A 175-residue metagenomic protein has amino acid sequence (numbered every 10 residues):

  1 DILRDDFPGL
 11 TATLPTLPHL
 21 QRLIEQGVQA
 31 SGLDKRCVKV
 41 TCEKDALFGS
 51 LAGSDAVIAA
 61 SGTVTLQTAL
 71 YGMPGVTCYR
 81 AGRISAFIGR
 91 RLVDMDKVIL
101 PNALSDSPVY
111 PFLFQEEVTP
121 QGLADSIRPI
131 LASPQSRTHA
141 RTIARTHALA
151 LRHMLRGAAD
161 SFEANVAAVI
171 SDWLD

Functional and structural regions predicted by a protein language model:
D1-D175: Nucleotide-activated sugar donor-binding and catalytic core shared by glycosyltransferases and related lipid-linked
